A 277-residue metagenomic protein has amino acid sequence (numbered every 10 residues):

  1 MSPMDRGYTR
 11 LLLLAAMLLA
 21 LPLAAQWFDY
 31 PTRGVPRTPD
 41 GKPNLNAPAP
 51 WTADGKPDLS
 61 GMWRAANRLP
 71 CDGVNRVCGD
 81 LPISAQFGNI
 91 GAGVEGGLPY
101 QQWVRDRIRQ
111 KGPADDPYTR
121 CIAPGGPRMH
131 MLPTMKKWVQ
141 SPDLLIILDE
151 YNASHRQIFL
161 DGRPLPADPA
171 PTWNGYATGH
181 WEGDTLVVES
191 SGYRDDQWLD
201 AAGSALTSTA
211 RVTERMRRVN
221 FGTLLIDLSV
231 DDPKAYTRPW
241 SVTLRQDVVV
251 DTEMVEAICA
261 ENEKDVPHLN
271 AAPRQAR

Functional and structural regions predicted by a protein language model:
M1-L13: Bacterial N-terminal signal peptides that target proteins for export
M4, A16, Y30-P31: A general, composition-driven signal for non-globular sequence regions
R10-P22: Bacterial N-terminal signal peptides
L21-R277: PEST-like low-complexity, intrinsically disordered acidic/proline/serine-rich tracts that flank trafficking/processing
